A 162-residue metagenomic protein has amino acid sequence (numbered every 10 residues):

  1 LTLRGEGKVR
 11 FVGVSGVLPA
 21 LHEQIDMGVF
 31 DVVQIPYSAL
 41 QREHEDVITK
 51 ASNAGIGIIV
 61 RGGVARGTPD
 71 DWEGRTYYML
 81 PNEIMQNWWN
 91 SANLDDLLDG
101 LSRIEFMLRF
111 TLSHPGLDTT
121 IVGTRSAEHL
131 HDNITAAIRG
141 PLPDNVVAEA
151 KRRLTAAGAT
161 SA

Functional and structural regions predicted by a protein language model:
L1-A39, D46, I56, S113: Glycine/proline-rich, positively charged, aromatic-decorated active-site loop/lid region on the catalytic face
M27-V32, E45-A162: Structured C-terminal cap/extension of enzyme domains
